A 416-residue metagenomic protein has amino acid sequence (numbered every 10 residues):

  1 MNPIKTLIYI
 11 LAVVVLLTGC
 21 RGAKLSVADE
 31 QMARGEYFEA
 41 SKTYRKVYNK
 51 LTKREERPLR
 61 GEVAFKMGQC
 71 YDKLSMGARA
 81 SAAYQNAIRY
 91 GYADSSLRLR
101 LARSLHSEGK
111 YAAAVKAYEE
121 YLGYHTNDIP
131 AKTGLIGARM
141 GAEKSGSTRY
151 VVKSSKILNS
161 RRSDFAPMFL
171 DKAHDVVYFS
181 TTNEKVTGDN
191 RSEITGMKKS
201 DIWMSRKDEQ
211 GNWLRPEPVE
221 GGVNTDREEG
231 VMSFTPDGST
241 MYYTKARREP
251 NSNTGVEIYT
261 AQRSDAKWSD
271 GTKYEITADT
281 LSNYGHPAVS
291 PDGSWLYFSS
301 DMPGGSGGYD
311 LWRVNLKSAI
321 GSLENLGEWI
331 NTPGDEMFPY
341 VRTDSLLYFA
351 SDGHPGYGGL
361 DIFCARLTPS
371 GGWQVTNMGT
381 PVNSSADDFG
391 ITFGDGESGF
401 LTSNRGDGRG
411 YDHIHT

Functional and structural regions predicted by a protein language model:
R34, R100, S107-A113, E120-T416: Short, conserved micro-motifs composed of acidic
